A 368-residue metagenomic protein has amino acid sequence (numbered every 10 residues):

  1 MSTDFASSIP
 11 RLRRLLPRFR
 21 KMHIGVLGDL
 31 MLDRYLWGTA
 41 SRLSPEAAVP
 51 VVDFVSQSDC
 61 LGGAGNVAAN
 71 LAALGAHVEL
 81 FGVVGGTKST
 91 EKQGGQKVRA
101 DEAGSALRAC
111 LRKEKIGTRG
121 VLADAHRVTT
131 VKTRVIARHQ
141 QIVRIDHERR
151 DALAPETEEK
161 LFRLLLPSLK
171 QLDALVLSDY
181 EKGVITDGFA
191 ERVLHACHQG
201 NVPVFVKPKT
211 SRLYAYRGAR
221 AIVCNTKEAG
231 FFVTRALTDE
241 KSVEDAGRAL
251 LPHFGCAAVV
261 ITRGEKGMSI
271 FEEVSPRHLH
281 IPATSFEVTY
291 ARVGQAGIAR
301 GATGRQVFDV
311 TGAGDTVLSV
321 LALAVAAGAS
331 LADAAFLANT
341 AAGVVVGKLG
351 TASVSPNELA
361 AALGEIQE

Functional and structural regions predicted by a protein language model:
S2-L15, H23, P45, V49-V131 (+1 more regions): Substrate-binding N-lobe of the ribokinase-like
G25, E79-G82, G120, A174-V176 (+2 more regions): A structural signal for isolated positions on well-ordered beta-strands in alpha/beta enzyme cores
L30, Y180, T316: Active-site metal-binding loops of divalent metal-dependent hydrolases
S44-V52, R138-D151, C224-F232: Gly-rich Lys/Arg/Thr-decorated short loops/hinges at beta-loop-alpha junctions or inter-strand turns that position
V83, K113, V121-R127, R134-L169: Conserved phosphate-binding/catalytic loop of the ribokinase/pfkB sugar-kinase fold
Q171-V184: Short acidic, glycine-rich surface-loop motifs adjacent to enzyme active sites
K182-R300: Conserved phosphate/ATP/ADP-binding segment of small-molecule kinases
H253-A257, E287-I366: Conserved post-catalytic alpha-helical subdomain immediately downstream of the catalytic base and nucleotide-binding
